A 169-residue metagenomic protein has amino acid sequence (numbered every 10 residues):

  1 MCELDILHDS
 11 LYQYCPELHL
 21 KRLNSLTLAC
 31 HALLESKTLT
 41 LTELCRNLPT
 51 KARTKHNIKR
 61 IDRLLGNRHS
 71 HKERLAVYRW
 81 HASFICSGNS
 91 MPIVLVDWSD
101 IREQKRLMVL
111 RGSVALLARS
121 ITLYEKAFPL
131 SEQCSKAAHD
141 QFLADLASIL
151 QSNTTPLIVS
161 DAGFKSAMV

Functional and structural regions predicted by a protein language model:
M1-V169: Conserved, well-structured functional cores that handle cations and Mg-NTP chemistry
